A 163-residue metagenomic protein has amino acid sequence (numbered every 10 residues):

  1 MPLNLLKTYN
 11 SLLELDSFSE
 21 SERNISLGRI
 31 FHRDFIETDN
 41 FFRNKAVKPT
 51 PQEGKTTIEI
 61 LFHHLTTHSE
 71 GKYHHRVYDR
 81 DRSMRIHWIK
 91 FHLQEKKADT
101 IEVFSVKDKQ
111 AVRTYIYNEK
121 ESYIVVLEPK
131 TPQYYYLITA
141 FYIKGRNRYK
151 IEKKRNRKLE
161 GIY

Functional and structural regions predicted by a protein language model:
M1-Y163: Ribonuclease/tRNase effector modules and their secretory precursors
